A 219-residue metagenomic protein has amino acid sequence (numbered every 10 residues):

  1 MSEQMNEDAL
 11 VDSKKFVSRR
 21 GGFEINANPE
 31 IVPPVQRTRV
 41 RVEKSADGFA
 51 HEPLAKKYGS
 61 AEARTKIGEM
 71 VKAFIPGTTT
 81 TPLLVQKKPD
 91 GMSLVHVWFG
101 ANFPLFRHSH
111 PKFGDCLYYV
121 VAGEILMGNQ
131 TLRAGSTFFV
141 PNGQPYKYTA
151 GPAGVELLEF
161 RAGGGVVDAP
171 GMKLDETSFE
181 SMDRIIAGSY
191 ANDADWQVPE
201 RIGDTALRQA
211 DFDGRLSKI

Functional and structural regions predicted by a protein language model:
S2-E3, G171, S178-S181: Glycosyltransferase-associated regions of secretory-pathway enzymes, highlighting luminal stem/catalytic domains
S2-G91, A187-G188, D193-I219: A short, N-terminal "cap"/entry segment at the start of jelly-roll beta-barrel domains of the cupin/DSBH fold
R64-K66, K72-P111, L126, T131 (+2 more regions): Conserved short histidine dyad/triad with adjacent acidic residue
D90, T131-A134, N142-M172: Ligand-binding loop in jelly-roll beta-barrel domains
D115: Alpha/beta-hydrolase fold active-site loops
Y118: Structured binding elements
A122-G123: Glycine-centered positions in the ABC transporter ATPase nucleotide-binding domain
D175-N192: Surface-exposed beta-loop interaction hotspot
